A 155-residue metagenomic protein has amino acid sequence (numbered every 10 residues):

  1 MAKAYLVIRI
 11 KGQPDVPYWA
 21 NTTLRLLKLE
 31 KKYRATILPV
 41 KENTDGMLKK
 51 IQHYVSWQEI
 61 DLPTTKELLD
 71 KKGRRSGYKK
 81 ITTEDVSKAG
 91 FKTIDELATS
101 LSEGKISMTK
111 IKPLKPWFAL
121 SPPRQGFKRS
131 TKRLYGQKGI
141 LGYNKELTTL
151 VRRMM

Functional and structural regions predicted by a protein language model:
M1-M155: Core subunits and conserved enzymes of cellular information-processing and envelope-translocation systems across
